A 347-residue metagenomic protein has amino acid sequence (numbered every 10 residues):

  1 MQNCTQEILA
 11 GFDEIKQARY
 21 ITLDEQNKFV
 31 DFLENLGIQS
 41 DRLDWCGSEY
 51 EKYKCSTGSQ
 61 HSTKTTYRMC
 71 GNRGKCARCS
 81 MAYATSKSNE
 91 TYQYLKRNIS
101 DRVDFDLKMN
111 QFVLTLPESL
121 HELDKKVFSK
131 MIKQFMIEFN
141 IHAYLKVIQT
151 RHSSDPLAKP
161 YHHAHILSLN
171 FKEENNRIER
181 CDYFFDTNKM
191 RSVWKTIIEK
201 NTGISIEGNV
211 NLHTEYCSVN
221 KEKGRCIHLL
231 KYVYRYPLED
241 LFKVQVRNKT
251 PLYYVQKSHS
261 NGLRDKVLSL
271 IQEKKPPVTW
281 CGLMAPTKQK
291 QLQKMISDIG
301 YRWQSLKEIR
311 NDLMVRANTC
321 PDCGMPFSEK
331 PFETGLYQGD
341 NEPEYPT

Functional and structural regions predicted by a protein language model:
M1-P160, F171-T347: Right-hand nucleic-acid polymerase module
Y161-L167: Histidine-centered catalytic micro-motifs
